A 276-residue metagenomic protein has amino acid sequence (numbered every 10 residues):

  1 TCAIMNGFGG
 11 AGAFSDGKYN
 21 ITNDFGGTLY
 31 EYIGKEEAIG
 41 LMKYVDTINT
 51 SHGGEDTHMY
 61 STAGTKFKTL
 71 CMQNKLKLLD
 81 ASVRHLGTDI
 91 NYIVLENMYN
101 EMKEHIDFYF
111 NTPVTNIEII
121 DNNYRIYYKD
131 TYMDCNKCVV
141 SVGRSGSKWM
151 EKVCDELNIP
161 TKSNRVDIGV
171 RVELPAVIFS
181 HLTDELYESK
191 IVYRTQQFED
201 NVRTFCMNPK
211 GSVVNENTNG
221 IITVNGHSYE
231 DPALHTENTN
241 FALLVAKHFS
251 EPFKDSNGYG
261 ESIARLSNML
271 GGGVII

Functional and structural regions predicted by a protein language model:
T1-Y32, M59-I276: Residues forming the flavin
I33, E37, L41-N49: Conserved catalytic/binding loops enriched for acidic/polar residues
